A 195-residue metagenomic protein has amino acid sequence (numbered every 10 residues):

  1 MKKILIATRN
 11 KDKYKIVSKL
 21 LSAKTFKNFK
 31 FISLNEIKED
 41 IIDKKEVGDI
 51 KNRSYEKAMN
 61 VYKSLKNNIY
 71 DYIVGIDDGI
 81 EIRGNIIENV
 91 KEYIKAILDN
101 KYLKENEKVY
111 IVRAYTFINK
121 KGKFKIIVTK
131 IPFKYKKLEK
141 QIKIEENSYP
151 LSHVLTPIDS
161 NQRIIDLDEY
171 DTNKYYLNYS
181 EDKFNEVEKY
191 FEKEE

Functional and structural regions predicted by a protein language model:
K2-L5, D12-K19, K24-E195: Anionic-ligand binding patches
